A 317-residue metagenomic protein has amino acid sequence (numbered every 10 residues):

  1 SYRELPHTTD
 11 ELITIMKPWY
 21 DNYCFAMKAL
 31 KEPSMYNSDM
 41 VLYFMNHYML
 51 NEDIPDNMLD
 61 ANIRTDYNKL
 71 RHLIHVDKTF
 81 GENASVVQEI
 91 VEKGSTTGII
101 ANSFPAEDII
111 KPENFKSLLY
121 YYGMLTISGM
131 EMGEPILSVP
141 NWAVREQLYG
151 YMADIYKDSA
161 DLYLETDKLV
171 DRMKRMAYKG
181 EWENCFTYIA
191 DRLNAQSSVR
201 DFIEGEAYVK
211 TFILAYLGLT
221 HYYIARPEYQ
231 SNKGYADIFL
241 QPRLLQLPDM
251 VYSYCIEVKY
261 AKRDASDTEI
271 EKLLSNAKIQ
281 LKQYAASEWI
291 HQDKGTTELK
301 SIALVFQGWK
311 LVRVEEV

Functional and structural regions predicted by a protein language model:
S1-N46: Amphipathic alpha-helical segments of the small helical/lid subdomains adjacent to P-loop NTPase cores
T9, P248-V251, D293-L299: Short helix-terminating capping/connector loops at secondary-structure junctions
A29-M35, L244, E288, S301-A303: Short, charged helix-to-loop "capping" segments that act as catalytic/coupling loops
S34-A277, Q283-A285, R313-V317: Extended alpha-helical interface modules used as scaffolds for assembling large macromolecular complexes
W289-V317: Domain-level recognition of nuclease-like catalytic cores that cleave nucleotide substrates
